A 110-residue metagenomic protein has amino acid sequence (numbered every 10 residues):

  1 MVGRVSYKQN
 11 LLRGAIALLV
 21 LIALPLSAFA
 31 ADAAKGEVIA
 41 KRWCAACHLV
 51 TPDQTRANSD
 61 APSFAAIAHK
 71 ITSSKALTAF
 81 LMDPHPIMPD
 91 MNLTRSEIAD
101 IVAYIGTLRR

Functional and structural regions predicted by a protein language model:
V2-L18: Bacterial N-terminal signal peptides that target proteins for export
A17, L26-A28, C44: General secondary-structure propensity
L21-I39: Electrostatic cytochrome c docking/interface patches
A31-A33, T51, K75: A generic local structural motif
I39, R109-R110: Short sequence/structural segments immediately N-terminal
K41-V50, I101: The canonical Cys-X-X-Cys-His
L49-P52, N58: Short beta-turn/strand-loop junction motif enriched in small, turn-promoting residues
R56, D60-R109: Extracytoplasmic electron-transfer domains, predominantly the class I c-type cytochrome c fold
